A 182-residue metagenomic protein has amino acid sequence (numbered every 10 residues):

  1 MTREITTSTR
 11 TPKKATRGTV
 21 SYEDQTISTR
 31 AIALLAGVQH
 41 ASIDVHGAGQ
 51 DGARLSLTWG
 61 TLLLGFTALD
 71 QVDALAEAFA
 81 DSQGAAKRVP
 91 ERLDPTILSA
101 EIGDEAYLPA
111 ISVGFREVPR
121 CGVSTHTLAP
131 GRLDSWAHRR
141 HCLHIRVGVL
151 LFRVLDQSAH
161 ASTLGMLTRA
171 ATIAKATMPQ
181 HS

Functional and structural regions predicted by a protein language model:
M1-S182: Positively charged, low-complexity terminal tracts and the immediately adjacent first secondary-structure elements
